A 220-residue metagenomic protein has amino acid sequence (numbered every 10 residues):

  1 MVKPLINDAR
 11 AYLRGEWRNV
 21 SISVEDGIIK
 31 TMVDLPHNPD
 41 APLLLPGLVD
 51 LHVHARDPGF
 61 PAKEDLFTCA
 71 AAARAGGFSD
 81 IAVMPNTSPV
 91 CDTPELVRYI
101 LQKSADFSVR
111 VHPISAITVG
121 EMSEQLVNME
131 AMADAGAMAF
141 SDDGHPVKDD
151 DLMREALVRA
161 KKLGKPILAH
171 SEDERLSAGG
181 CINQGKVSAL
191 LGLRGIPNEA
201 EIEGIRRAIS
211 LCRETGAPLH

Functional and structural regions predicted by a protein language model:
M1-L35: N-terminal metal-binding scaffold of metallo-dependent hydrolase/deaminase domains
A9, G27, A41, H52 (+6 more regions): Divalent metal-coordination and catalytic microenvironments
P42-S104: Metal-associated gating/positioning segment near the N- to mid-region
G47-V53, I81-V83, V111-S115, F140-D142 (+1 more regions): Hydrophobic faces of well-ordered beta-strands that scaffold small-molecule active sites in alpha/beta enzyme cores
H54-R56, N86-T87, I114-G120, D143-P146 (+1 more regions): Active-site beta-loop-alpha junctions enriched in small/polar residues
A62-A70, E121-A131, R207: Short, acidic/polar
Q102-I117: A glycine-rich helix N-cap at a beta->alpha junction
L126-H220: Histidine/acidic residue-rich metal-binding segments in metalloenzymes
